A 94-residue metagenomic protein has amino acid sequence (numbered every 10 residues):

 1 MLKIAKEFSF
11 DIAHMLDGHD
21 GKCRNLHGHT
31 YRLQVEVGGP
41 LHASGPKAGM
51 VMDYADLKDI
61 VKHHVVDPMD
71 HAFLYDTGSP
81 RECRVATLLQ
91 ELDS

Functional and structural regions predicted by a protein language model:
M1-S94: Charge-rich, low-complexity N-terminal segments
